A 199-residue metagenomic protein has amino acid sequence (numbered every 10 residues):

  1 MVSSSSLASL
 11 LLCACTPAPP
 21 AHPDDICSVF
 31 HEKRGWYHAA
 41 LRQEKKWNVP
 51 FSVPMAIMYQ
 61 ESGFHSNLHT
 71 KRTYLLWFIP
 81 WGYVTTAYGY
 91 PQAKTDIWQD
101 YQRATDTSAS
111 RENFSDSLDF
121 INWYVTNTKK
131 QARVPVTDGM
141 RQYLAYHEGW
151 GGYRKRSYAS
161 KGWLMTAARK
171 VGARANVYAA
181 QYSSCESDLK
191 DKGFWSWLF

Functional and structural regions predicted by a protein language model:
M1-S5: Bacterial N-terminal signal peptides that target proteins for export
L12-A14: C-terminal motif of bacterial Sec signal peptides marking the signal peptidase cleavage site
T16-L189: Catalytic glycan-binding domains that act on GlcNAc-containing polysaccharides
K190-F199: Low-complexity, Gly/Ser/Thr/Pro-rich intrinsically disordered linker/tail segments
